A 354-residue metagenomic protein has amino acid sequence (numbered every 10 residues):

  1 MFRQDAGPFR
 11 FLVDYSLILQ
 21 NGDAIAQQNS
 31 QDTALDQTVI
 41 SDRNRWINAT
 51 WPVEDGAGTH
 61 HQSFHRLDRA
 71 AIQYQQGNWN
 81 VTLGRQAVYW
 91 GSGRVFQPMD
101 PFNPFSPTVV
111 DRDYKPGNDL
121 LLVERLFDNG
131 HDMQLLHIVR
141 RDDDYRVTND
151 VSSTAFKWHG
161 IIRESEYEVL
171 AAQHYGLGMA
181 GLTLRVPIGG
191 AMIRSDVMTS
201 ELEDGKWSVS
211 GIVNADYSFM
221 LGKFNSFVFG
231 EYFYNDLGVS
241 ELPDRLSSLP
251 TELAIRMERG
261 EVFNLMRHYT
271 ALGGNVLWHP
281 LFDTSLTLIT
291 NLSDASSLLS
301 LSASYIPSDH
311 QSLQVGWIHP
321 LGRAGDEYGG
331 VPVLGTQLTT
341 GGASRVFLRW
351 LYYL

Functional and structural regions predicted by a protein language model:
R3-G7, Q73-G77, T82, E124-D128 (+6 more regions): Structural signature of outer-membrane beta-barrel channels/translocons
D5-D132, I138, G322: Outer membrane beta-barrel
A6-P8, L17-N21, Q76-N78, R85-Y89 (+10 more regions): Transmembrane beta-strands of outer-membrane beta-barrel pores
P8-F11, N78-V81, G130-M133, E164-V169 (+4 more regions): Repeated loop/turn-to-beta-strand initiation elements of outer-membrane beta-barrel proteins
V13-Y15, L83, V123, L135 (+9 more regions): Membrane-embedded beta-strand positions of outer-membrane beta-barrel proteins
S63-D68, Q75, K115-D119, D150-T154 (+7 more regions): Residues that define the transmembrane beta-barrel architecture of outer-membrane proteins
A191-T290: Detector for outer-membrane/organellar transmembrane beta-barrel domains, recognizing the amphipathic beta-strand
Y305, W317-H319, Q337-L354: Outer-membrane beta-barrel "beta-signal"
